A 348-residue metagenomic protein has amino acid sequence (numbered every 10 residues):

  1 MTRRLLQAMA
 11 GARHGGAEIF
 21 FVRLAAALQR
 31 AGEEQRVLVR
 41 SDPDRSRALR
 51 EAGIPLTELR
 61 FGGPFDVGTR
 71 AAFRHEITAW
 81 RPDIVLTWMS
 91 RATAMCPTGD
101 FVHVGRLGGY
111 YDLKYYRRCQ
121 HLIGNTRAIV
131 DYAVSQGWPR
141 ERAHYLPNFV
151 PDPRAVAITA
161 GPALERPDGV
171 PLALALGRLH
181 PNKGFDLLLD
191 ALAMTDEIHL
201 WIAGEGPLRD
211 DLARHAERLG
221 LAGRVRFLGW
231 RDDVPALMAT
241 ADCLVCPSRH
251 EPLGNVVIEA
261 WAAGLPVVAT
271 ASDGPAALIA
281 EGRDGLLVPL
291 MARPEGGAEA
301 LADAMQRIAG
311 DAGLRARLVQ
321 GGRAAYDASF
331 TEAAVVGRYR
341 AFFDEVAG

Functional and structural regions predicted by a protein language model:
Q7-G15, I19-T69, R142-Y145, P207: N-terminal strand-loop element at the rim of the active site of nucleotide-sugar-dependent glycosyltransferases
G15-A26, P171-M194, P207-A213: A conserved mid-protein helix/loop that constitutes part of the nucleotide-sugar donor-binding site
L38-V39, P266-A269, I279: Short hydrophobic beta-strand element within catalytic cores of glycosyltransferases and related nucleotide-activated
D66-T69, L86-T93, L107-G108: Short His-centered aromatic/hydrophobic patch
A128, F149: Carbohydrate-associated surface elements
A213, R307, L314-S329, R338: A short, well-ordered alpha-helix in the C-terminal region of glycosyltransferases
W230, R249: Aromatic "clamp/platform" in nucleotide-sugar-dependent glycosyltransferases that forms part of the donor/acceptor
A276-Q306, G313-L314: Change "using UDP/GDP/dTDP sugars" to "using nucleotide sugars
